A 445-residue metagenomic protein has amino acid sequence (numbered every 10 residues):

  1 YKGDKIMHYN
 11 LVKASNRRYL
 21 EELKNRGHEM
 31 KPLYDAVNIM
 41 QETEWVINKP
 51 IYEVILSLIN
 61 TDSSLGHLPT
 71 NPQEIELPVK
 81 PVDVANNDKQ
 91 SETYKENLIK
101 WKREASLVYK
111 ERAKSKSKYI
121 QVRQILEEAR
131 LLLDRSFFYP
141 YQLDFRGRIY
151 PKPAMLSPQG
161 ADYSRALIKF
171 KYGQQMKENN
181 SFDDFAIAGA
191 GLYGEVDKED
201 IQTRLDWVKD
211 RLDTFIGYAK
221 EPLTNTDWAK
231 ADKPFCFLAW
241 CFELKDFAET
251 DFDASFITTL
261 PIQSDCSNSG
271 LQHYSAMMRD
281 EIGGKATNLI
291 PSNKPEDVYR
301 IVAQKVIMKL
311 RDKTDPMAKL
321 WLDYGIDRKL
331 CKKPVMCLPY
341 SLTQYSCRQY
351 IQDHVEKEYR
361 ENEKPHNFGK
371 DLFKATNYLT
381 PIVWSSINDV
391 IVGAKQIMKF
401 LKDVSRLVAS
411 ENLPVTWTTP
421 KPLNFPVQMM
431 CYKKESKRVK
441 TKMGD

Functional and structural regions predicted by a protein language model:
Y1-V335, P339-D445: Non-catalytic nucleic-acid-binding interfaces of large nucleic-acid enzymes and RNP effectors
